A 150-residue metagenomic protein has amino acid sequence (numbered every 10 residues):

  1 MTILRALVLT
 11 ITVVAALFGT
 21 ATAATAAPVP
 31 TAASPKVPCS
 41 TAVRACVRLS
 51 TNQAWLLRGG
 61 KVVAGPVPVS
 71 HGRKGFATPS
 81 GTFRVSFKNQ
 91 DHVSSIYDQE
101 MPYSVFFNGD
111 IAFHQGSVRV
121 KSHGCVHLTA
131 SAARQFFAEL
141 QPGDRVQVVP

Functional and structural regions predicted by a protein language model:
M1-P28: Secretory targeting and sorting signals
T2, A27-R44, R73-T82, F87-P150: Exported/periplasmic cell-wall-interacting domains
L4-L9, L17, L49, L56-L57 (+2 more regions): Generic detector of leucine side chains in alpha-helical contexts
T22, G65, G81: Residue-level signal for beta-strand positions within conserved beta-sheet cores that form or flank
S34-R73: A structural motif detector for short, solvent-exposed N-terminal "entry" segments of globular domains
